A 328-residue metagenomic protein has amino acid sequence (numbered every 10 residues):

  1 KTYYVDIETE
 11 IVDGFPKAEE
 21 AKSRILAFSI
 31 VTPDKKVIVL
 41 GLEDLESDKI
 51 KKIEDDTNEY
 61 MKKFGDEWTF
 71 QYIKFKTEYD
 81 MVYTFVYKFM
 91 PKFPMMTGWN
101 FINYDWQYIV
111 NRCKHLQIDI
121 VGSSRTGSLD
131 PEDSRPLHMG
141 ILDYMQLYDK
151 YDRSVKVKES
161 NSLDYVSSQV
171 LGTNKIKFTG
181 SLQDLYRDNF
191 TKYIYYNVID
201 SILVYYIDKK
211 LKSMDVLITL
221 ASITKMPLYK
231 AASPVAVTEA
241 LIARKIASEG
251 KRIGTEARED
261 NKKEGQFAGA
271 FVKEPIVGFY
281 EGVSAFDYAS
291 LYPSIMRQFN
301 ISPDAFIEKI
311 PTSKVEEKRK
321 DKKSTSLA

Functional and structural regions predicted by a protein language model:
K1-G14, N111, I118-V121, R125-T126 (+2 more regions): Extended, Lys/Arg-enriched charged tracts that mediate electrostatic binding to polyanionic substrates
K1-M95: Conserved RNase H-like, two-metal-ion catalytic cores of nucleic-acid enzymes
E19-K22, V110-D119, S222, Q298-A305: Short secondary-structure boundary/capping segments
V37-L40, S47-N58, G65-Y72, W106 (+2 more regions): Active-site-proximal helix-loop-helix substrate-binding element of RNase H-like nuclease domains
F93-I102, L220: Short glycine-rich phosphate-binding loop at a beta-alpha junction
S181-P303, E308-I310: Common nucleic-acid-contacting/processivity interface regions adjacent to the catalytic cores of nucleic-acid enzymes
Y288-L291, I301-S302, S313-A328: Conserved catalytic core of nucleic-acid polymerases
